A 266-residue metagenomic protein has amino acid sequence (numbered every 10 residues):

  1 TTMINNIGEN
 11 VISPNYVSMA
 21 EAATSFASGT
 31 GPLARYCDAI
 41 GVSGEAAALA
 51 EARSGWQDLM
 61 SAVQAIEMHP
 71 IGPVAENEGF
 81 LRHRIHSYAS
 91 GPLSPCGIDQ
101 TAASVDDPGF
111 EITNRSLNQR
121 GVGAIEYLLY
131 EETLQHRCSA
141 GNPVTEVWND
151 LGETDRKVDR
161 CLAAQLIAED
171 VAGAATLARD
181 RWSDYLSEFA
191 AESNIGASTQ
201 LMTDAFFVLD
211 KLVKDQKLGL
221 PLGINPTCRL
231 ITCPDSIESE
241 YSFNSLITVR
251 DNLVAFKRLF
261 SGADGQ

Functional and structural regions predicted by a protein language model:
T1-Q266: Mature extracytoplasmic or organellar-lumen-exposed domains after removal of signal/transit peptides
